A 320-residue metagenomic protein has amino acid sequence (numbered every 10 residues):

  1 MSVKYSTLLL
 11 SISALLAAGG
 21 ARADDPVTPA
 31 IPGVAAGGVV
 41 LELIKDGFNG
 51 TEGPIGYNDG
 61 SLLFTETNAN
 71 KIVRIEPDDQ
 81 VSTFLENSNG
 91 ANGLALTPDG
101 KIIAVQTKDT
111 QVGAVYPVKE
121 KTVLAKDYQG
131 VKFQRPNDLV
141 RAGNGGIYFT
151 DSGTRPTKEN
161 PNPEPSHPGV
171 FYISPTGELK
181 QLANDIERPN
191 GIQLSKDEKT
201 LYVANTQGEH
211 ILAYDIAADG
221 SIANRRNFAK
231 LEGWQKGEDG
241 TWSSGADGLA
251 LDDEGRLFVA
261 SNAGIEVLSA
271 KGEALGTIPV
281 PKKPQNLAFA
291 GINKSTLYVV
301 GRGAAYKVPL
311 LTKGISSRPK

Functional and structural regions predicted by a protein language model:
T7-A17: Bacterial N-terminal signal peptides
A23-V40, E164-H167, I222, S316-K320: Blade/loop signatures of beta-propeller domains
D24-P29, V40-N70: Beta-strand-rich domains and repeat architectures in extracellular enzymes and scaffolds, especially beta-propellers
E42-L43, S82-E86, T122-K126, Q181-N184 (+3 more regions): Beta-propeller fold detector
K45-S61, N87-Q106, T110-Q111, Q129-I147 (+6 more regions): Beta-rich, blade/repeat-based domains predominating in secreted/periplasmic proteins but also intracellular
K71-V73, Q111-G113, G169-F171, H210-L212 (+2 more regions): A short loop-to-beta-strand structural motif that recurs across blades of beta-propeller domains
Y214-I222, P309-S317: Short loop/turn segments immediately following beta-strands, especially the blade-tip and inter-blade linker loops
